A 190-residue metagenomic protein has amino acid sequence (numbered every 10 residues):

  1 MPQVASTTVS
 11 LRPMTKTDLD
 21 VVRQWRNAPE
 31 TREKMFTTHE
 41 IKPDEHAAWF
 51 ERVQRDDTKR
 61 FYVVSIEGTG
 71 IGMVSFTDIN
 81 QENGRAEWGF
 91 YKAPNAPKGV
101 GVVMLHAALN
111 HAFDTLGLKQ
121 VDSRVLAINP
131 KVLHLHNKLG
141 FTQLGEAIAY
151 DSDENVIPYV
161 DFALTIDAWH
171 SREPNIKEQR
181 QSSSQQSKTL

Functional and structural regions predicted by a protein language model:
M1-V21, W25-R26, F61, E67-L190: Acyl-donor (CoA/ACP) binding surface of acyl/acetyltransferases
K16-R23, P43, A47, E51: An amphipathic alpha-helix signature
A28-T31, E40, R55, E178: Residue-level marker of structural boundaries
E30-A48: Conserved GNAT-fold acetyl-CoA-binding loop/helix
K34, F61-Y62: Short N-terminal amphipathic alpha-helices
E51-T58: Short loop/turn motifs at secondary-structure junctions and domain boundaries
